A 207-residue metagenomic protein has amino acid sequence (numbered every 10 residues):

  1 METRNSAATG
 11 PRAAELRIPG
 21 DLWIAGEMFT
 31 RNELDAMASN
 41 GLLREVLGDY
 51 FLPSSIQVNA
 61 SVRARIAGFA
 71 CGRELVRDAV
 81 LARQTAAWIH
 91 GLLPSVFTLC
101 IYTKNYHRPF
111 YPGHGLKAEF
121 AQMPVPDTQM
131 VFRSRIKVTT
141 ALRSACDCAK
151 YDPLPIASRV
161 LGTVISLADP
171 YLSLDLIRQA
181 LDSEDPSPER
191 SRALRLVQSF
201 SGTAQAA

Functional and structural regions predicted by a protein language model:
M1-V138, D147-S187, S191, Q198-A207: Short gly/ser-rich loop at a beta-strand->alpha-helix junction or flexible surface loop bordering the NTP-binding
